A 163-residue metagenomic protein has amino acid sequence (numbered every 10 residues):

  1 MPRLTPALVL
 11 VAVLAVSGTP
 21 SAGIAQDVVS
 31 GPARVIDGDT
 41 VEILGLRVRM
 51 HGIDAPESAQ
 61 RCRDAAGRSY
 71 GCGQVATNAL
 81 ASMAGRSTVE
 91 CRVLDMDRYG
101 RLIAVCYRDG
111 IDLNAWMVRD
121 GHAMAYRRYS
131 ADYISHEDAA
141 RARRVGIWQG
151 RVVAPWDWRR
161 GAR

Functional and structural regions predicted by a protein language model:
P2-R163: Small beta-barrel nucleic-acid-binding modules, primarily SNase/OB-fold domains and secondarily Tudor-like barrels
